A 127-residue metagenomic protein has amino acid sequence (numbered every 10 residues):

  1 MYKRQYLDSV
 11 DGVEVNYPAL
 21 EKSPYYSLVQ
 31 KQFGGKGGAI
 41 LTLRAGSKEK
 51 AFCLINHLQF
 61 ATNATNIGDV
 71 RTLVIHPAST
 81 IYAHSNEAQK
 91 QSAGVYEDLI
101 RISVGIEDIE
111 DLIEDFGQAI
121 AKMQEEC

Functional and structural regions predicted by a protein language model:
M1-Y2: Short, small-residue-biased leader/transition segments that mark boundaries at the very start of proteins
Y6-L7: Hydrophobic C-terminal alpha-helix "anchor/cap" residues
V10: Hard-cation-handling environments
E14-Y82: Conserved PLP-binding catalytic core of the aspartate aminotransferase-like
T72-C127: PLP-dependent enzyme catalytic core of the Aspartate aminotransferase-like
